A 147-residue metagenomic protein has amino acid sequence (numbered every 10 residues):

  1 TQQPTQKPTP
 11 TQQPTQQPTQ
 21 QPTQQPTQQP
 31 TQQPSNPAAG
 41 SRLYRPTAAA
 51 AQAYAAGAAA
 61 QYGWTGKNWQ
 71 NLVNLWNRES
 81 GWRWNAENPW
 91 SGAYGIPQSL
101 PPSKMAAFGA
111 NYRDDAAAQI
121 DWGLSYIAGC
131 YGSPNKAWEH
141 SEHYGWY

Functional and structural regions predicted by a protein language model:
T1-P46: N-terminal low-complexity, Pro/Thr-rich disordered segments that flank secretion/membrane-targeting signals
S35-Y147: Peptidoglycan cell-wall recognition and remodeling modules
